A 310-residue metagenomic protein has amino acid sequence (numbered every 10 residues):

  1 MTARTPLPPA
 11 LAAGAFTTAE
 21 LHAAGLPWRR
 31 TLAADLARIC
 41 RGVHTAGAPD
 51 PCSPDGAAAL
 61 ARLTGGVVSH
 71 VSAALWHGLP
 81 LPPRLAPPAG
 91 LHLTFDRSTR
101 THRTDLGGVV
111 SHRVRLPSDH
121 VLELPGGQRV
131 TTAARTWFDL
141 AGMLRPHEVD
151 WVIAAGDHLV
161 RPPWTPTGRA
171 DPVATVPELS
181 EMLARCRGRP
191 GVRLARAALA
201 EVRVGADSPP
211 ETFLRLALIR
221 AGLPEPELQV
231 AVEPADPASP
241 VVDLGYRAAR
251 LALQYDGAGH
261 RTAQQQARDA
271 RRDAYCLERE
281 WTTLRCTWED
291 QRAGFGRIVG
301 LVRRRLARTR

Functional and structural regions predicted by a protein language model:
M1-G191, R310: Short gly/ser-rich loop at a beta-strand->alpha-helix junction or flexible surface loop bordering the NTP-binding
E20, G25, P163-R310: Surface segments flanking catalytic/ligand-binding clefts of nucleic-acid enzymes
